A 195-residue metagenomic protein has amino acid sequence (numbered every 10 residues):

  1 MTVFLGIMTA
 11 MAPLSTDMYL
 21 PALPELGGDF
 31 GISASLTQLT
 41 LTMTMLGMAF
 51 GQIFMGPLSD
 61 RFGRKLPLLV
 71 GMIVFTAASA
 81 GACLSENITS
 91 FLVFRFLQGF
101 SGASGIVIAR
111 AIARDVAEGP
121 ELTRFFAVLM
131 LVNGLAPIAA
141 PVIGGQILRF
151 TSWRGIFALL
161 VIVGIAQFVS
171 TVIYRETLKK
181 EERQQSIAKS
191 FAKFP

Functional and structural regions predicted by a protein language model:
D17, M45-I53, P137-I138: Residue-level signature of mid-helix packing/kink "hotspots" within the transmembrane helices of 12-pass Major
A22-A49: Extracellular/periplasmic helix-loop-helix junction of adjacent transmembrane segments in MFS-like secondary
F50-T89: Conserved MFS/SLC helix-loop-helix module at the cytosolic interface between two early adjacent transmembrane helices
M72, T76-S79, F94-R95, V161-F168: A generic transmembrane-helix signature of 12-TM secondary carrier transporters
A78-C83, F94, Q98, R114 (+1 more regions): MFS-fold secondary transporters
E86, S90, A127-V172: Helix-loop-helix hairpin linking two adjacent transmembrane segments in secondary transporters
F94-V132: Cytoplasmic helix-loop-helix junction between adjacent transmembrane helices in 12-TM secondary transporters
K179-P195: Juxtamembrane intracellular "pre-TM" segments in multi-pass secondary transporters
